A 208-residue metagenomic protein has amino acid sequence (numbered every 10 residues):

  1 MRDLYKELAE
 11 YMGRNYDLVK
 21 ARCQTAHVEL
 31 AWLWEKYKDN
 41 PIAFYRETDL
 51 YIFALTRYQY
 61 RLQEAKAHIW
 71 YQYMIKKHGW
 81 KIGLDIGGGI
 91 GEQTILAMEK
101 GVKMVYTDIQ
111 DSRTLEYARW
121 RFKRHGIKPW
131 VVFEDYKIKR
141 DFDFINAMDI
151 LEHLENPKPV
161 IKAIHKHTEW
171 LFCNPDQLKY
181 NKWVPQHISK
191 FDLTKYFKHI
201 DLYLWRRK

Functional and structural regions predicted by a protein language model:
M1-I138, L178-K208: Conserved N-terminal segment of class I S-adenosyl-L-methionine
K81, D143, E169: Conserved acidic residues
N146: A conserved beta-strand element that flanks and buttresses the S-adenosyl-L-methionine
I150: Hydrophobic adenine-recognition pocket in adenosine-nucleotide-binding enzymes
L154-A163: A short, conserved alpha-helix within the catalytic core of class I
T168-K179: Conserved beta-strand signature within the Rossmann-like core of class I S-adenosyl-L-methionine
